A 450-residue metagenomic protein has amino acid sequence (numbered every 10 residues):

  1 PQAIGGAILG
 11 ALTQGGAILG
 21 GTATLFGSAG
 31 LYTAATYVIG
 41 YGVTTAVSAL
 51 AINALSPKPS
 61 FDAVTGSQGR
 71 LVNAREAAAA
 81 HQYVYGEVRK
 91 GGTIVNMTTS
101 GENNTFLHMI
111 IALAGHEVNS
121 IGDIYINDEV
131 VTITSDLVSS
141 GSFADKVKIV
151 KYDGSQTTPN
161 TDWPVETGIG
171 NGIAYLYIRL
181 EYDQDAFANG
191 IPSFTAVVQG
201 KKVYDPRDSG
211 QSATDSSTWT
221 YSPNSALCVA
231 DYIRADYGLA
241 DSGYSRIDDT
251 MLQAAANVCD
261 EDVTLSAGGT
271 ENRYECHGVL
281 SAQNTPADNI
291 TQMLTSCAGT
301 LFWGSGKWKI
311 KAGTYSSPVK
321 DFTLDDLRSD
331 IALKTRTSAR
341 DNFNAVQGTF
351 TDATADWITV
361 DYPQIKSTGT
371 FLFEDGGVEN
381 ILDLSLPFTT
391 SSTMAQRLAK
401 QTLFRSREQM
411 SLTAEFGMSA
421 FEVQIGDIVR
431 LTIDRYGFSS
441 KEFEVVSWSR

Functional and structural regions predicted by a protein language model:
P1-A11, I18, L25-T295, I381 (+1 more regions): Polar, S/T/G-rich
I4-G15, T314-S316, E442-R450: Short, compositionally biased
H116, S120, T323-P387: Acidic, small/polar-enriched beta strand-loop surface segments
I126-D128, F350-D352, L431-R435: Short acidic, glycine-rich loop/turn motifs
D241-D249, G304-G306, T359-P363, M410-A414: Short coil/turn segments at secondary-structure boundaries
D260-G306, L372-R450: An acidic/polar, Gly/Ser/Thr-rich interaction patch typically located in mid-to-C-terminal regions of proteins
W308-A312: Minor-groove-contacting beta-hairpin "wing" of winged helix-turn-helix DNA-binding domains
Y315-D325: Short, charged/polar, Gly/Pro-enriched secondary-structure boundary elements
